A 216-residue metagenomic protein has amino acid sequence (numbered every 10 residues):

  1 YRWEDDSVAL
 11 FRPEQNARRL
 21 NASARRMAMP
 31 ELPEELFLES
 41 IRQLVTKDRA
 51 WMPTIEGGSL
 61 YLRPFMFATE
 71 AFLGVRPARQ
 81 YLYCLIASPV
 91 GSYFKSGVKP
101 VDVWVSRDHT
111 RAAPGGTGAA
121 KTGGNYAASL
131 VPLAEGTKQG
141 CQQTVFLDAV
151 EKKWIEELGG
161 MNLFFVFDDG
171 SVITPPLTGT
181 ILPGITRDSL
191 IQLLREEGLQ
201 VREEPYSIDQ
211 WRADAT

Functional and structural regions predicted by a protein language model:
Y1-L44, F65, F72-T216: Helix-start/capping segments and mature chain N-termini
P53-F67: Extended, Lys/Arg-enriched charged tracts that mediate electrostatic binding to polyanionic substrates
